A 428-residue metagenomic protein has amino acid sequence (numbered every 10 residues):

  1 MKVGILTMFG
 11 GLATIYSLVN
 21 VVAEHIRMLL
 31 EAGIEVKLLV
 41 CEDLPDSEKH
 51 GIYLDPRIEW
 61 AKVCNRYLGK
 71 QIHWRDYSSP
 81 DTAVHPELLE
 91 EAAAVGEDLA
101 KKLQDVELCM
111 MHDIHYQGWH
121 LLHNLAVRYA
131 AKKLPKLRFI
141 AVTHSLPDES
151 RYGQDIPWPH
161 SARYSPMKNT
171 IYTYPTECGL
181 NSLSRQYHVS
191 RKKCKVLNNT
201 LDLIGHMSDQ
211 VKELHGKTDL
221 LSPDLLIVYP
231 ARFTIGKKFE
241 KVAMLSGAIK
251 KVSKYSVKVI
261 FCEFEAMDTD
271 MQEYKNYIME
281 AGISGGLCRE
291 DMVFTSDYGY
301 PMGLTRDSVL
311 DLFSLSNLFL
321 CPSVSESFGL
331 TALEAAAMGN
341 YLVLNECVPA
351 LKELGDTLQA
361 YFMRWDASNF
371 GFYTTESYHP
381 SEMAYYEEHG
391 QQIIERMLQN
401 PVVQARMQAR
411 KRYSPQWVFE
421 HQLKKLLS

Functional and structural regions predicted by a protein language model:
M1-L54, K133: N-terminal subdomain of nucleotide-sugar transferases
I156-C194, L201-H206, V211, E273-I278: A short, active-site helix/loop in glycosyltransferases that binds the activated sugar's phosphate group
T218-K237, A243-S246, I260: Conserved donor-binding/catalytic core segment of Leloir-type glycosyltransferases
Q272-L310: Nucleotide-activated donor-binding/catalytic signature segment of Leloir-type glycosyltransferases, i.e., the conserved
V324: Aromatic "clamp/platform" in nucleotide-sugar-dependent glycosyltransferases that forms part of the donor/acceptor
Y341-N345, A350-L351, F362: Short hydrophobic beta-strand element within catalytic cores of glycosyltransferases and related nucleotide-activated
K352-I394: Change "using UDP/GDP/dTDP sugars" to "using nucleotide sugars
E376-L427: A charged, aromatic-enriched C-terminal amphipathic alpha-helix characteristic of glycosyltransferases across folds
